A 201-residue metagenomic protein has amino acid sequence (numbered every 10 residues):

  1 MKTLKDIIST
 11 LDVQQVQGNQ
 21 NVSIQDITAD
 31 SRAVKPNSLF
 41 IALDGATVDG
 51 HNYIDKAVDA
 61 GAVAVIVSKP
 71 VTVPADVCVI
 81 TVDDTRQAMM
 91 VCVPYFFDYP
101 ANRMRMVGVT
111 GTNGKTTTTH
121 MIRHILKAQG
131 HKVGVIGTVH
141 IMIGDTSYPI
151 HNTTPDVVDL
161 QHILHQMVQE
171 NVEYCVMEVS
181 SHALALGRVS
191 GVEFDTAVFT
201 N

Functional and structural regions predicted by a protein language model:
M1-V91, Y95: N-terminal leader/targeting and accessory segments in enzymes
I8, M89-N201: Phosphate-binding loop of NTP-binding sites
